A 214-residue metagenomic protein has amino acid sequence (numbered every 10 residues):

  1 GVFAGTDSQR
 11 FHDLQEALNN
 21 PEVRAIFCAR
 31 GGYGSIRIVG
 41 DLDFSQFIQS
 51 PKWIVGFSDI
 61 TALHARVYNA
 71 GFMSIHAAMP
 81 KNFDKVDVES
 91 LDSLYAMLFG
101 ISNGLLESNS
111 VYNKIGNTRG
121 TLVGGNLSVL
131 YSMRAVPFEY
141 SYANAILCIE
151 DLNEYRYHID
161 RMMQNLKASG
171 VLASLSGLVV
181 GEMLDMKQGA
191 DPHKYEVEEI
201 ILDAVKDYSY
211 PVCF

Functional and structural regions predicted by a protein language model:
G1-E22: ATP/NTP phosphate-donor binding region
A25-F27, V55, I146-C148, V179: Structural motif
F27-I36, F57: N-terminal glycine-rich "phosphate-gripper" loop used for MgATP/nucleotide binding and carboxylate activation
R30-Y33, E154, M183-L184: Short glycine-rich anion-binding loops that position phosphate/pyrophosphate groups of nucleotides and phosphorylated
F44-R66, M73-M79, D207-P211: Short, acidic/small-residue loops that bind anionic groups at enzyme active sites
F72-A135: Conserved anion/nucleotide-ligand pocket segment
L122-D160, L166: Oxyanion-binding "anion nests"
Q164-F214: C-terminal active-site/capping subdomain that shapes the small-molecule cofactor and substrate pocket of enzyme
